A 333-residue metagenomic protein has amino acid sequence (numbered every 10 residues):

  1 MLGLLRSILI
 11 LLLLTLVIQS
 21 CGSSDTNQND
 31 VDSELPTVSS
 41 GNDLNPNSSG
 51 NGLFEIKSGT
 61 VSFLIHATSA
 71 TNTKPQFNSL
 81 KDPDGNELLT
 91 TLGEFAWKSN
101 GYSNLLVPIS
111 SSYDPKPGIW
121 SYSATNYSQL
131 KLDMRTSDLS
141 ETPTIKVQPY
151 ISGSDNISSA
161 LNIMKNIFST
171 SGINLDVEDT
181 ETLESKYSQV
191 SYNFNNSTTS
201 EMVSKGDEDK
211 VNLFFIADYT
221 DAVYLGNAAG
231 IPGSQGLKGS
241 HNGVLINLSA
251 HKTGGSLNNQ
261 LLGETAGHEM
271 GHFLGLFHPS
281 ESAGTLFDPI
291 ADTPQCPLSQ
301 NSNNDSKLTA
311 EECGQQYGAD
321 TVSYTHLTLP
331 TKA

Functional and structural regions predicted by a protein language model:
M1-I8: Bacterial N-terminal signal peptides that target proteins for export
I8-V17: Bacterial N-terminal signal peptides
L16-N45: Bacterial Sec-dependent N-terminal signal peptides
N45-T90: Acidic, Ser/Thr/Pro-rich low-complexity intrinsically disordered segments
P83-V211, F215-D221: Propeptide-to-catalytic entry region of secreted or membrane-anchored zinc metalloproteases
P149, T199-G284: Active-site-proximal segment of zinc-dependent metalloprotease catalytic domains
S280-L298: Post-HEXXH active-site segment of zinc metalloproteases
T325-A333: Conserved small/polar residues in nucleotide/adenosyl-binding loops
